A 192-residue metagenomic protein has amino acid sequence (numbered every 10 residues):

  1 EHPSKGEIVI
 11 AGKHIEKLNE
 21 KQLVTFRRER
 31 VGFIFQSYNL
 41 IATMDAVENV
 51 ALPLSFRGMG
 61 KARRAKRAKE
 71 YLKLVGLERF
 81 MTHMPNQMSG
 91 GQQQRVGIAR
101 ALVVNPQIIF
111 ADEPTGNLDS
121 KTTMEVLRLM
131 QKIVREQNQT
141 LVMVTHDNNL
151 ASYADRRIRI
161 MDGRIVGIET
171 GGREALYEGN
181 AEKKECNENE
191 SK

Functional and structural regions predicted by a protein language model:
E1-Y153, R157-I160: ABC family nucleotide-binding domain
R164-K192: Conserved beta-strand-loop-alpha-helix hinge in the C-terminal portion of ABC ATPase nucleotide-binding domains
